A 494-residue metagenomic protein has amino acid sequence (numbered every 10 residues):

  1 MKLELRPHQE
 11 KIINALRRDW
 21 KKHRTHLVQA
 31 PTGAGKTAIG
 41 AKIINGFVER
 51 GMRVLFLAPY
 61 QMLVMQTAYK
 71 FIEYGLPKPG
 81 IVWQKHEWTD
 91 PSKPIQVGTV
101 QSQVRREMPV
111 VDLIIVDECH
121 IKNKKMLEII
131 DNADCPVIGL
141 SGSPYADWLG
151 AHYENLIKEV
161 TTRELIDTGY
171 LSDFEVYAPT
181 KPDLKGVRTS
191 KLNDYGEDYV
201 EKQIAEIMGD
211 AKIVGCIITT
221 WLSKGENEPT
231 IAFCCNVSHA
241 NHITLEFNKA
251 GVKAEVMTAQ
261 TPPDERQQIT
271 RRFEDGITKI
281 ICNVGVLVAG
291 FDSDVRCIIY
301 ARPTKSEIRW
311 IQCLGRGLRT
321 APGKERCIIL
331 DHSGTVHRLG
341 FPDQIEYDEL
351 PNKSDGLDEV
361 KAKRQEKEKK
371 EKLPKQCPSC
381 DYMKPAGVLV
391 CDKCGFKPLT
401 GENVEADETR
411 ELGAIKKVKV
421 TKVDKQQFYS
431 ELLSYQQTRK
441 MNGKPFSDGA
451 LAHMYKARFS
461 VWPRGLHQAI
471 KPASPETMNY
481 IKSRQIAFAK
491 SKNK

Functional and structural regions predicted by a protein language model:
M1-Q29: Conserved pre-motif I regulatory segment
K22-I43: Walker A/P-loop
M62-W83: Conserved helix-turn-beta segment of the N-terminal RecA-like "Helicase ATP-binding" lobe in SF1/SF2 helicases
I81-P91, N241-L245, V252-V284: Conserved helicase ATPase core of P-loop NTP-dependent helicases/translocases
Q101, A259-P263, T270-E346: Conserved RecA-like P-loop NTPase helicase motor core
I121-V176: Post-DEXD/H (motif II) to motif III coupling segment of the RecA-like Helicase ATP-binding lobe
E159-C234: Conserved interdomain linker/interface between the two RecA-like ATPase lobes of SF2 helicase motors
D275, I308-Q312, L318-Q436: C-terminal helicase lobe
